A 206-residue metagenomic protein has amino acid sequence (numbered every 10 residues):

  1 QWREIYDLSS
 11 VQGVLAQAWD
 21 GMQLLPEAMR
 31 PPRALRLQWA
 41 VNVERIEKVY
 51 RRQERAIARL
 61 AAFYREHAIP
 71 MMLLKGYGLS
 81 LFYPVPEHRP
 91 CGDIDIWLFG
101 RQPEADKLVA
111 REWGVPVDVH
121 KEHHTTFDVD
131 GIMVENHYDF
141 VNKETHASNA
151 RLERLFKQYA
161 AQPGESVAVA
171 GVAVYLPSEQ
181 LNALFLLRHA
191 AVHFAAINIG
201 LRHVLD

Functional and structural regions predicted by a protein language model:
Q1-G92, L98-D206: Conserved NTP-donor binding/palm subdomain of two-metal-ion nucleotidyltransferases/polymerases, i.e., the charged
